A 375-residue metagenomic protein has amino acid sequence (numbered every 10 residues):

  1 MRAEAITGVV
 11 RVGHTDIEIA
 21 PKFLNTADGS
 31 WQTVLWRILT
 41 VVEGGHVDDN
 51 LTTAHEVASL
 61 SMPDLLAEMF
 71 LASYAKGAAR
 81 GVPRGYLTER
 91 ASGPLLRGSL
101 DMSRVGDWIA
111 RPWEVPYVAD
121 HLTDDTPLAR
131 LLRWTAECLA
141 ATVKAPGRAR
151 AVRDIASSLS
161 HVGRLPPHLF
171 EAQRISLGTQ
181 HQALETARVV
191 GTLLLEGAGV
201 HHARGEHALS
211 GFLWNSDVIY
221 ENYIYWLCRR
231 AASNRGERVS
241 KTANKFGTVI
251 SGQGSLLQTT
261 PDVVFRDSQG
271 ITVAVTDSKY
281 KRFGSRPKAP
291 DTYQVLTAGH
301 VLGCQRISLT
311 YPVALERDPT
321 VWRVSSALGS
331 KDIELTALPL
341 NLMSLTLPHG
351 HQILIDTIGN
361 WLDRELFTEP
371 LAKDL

Functional and structural regions predicted by a protein language model:
M1-R204, L209-S210: Residue(s) in the substrate-gating loop at a strand-loop-helix junction that position the organic substrate next
H207-L375: Catalytic core segments in nucleotide and nucleic-acid processing enzymes
